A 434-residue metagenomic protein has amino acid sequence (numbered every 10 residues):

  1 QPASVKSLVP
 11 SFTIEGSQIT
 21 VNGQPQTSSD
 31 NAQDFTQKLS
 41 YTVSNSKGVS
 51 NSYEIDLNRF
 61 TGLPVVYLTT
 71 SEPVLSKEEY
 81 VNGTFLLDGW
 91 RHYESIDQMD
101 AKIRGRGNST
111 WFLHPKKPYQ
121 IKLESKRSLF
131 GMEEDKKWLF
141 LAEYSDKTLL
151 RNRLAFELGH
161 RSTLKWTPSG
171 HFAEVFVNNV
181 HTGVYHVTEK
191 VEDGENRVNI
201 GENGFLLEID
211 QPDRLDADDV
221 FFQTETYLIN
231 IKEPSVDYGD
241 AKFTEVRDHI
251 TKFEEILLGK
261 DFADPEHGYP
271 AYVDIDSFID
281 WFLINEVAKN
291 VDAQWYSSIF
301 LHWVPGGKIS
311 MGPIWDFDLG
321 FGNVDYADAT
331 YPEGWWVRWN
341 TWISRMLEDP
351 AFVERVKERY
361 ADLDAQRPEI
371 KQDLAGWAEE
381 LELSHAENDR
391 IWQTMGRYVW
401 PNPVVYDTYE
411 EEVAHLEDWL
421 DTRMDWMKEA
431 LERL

Functional and structural regions predicted by a protein language model:
Q1-L63: Beta-rich interaction/scaffold domains
S17-V21, S162-E174: Short, well-structured beta-strand/strand-turn elements
N22-G23, D88, N178-N179: Short strand-turn-strand beta-turns centered on an Asx-Gly dipeptide
N58-L154: Conserved NTP-binding catalytic cores of kinases and kinase-like/nucleotidyltransferase enzymes across multiple kinase
V74, M99, T110, H114 (+2 more regions): Middle-to-C-terminal accessory/interaction subdomains
P118-K122, W138-A142, L149, E157 (+8 more regions): Structural recognition of the beta-strand scaffold that forms the well-ordered cores of secreted hydrolase catalytic
K122-S128, A142-Y144, L164-P168, V180-L283: Internal "kinase-insert"/substrate-recognition segments embedded within catalytic cores of ATP-dependent enzymes
M132-E134, R151-N152, Y185-V187, G194-G201 (+3 more regions): Short, solvent-exposed loop/turn and secondary-structure capping segments
